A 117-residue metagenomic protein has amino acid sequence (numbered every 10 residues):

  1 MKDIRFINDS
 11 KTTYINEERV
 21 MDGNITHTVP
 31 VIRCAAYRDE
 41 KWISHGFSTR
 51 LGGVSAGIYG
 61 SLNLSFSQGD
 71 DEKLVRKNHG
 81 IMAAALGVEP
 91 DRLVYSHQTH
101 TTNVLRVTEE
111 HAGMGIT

Functional and structural regions predicted by a protein language model:
M1-T117: Active-site microenvironment for binding and transforming phosphate-containing groups
